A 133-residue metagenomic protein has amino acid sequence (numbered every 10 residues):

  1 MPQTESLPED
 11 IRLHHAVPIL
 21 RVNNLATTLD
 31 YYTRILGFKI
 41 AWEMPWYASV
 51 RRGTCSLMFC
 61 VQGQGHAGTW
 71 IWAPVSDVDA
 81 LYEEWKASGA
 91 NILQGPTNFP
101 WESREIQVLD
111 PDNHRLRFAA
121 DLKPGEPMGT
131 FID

Functional and structural regions predicted by a protein language model:
M1-L29, S56, T69-I71, A120-D133: N-terminal beta-strand motif that seeds the catalytic metal site of vicinal oxygen chelate
P2, K39-W70, R115-A120: Conserved short beta-strand elements that form part of the metal-binding/catalytic scaffold of enzyme active sites
H15-N23, S49-R51, Q62-S88, R104-L109: Vicinal oxygen chelate
T28-T33, W85, D110-N113: Conserved active-site tyrosine of GNAT-family acetyltransferases
I35-I40, G89-N91: Conserved acetyl-CoA-binding loop of GNAT-fold acetyltransferases
L93-T97: Short, basic/aromatic recognition patches
W101-E102, A119-D121: C-terminal structural segments of small proteins and small subunits
